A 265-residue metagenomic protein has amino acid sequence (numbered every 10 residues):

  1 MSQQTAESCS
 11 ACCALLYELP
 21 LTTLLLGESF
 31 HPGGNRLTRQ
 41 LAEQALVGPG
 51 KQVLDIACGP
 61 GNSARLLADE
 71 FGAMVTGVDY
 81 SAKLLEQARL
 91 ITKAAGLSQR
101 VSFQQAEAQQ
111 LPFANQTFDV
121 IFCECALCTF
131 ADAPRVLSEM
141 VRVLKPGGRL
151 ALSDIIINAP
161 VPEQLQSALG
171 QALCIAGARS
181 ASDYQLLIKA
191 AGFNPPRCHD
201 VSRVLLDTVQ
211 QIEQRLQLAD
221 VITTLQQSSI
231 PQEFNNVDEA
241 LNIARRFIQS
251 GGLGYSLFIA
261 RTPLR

Functional and structural regions predicted by a protein language model:
M1-T22: N-terminal, positively charged/glycine-rich alpha-helical extensions of SAM-dependent methyltransferases
L21, I155-I175: Short, glycine-/aromatic-enriched active-site segment of Class I SAM-dependent methyltransferases
H31-P49: Conserved alpha-helix/loop element of class I SAM-dependent methyltransferases that forms part of the SAM/SAH-binding
L54-I56, P60-Q110: Class I SAM-dependent methyltransferase SAM/SAH-binding core
Q109-V120: A short acidic, Gly/Pro-enriched loop at the edge of an enzyme's catalytic core that lines a small-molecule cofactor
P134-R149: A short glycine-rich, Lys/Arg-flanked "PGG" loop and its adjoining helix->strand segment in the class I
G177-G192: Short alpha-helix
H199-R265: Conserved Class I S-adenosyl-L-methionine
